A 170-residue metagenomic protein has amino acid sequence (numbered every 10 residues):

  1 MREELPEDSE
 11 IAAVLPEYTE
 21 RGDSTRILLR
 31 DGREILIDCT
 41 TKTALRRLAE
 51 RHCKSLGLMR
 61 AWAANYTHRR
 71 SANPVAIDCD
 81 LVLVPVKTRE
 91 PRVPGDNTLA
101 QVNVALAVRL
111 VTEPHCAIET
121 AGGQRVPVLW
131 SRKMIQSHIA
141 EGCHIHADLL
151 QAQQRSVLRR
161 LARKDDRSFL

Functional and structural regions predicted by a protein language model:
M1-V102, L106-L170: Eukaryotic intrinsically disordered, low-complexity regulatory linkers and tails enriched in Ser/Thr/Pro
